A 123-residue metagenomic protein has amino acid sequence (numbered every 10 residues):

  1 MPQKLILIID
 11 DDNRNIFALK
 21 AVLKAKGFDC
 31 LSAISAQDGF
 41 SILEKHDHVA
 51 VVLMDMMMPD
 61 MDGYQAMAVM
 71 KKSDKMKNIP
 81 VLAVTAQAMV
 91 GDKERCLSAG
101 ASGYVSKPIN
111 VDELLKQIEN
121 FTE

Functional and structural regions predicted by a protein language model:
N13-L31: Two-component/phosphorelay signaling modules centered on CheY-like receiver
S32-S41, G63: Helix N-cap/capping motif at the beta->alpha junctions
S41, Y64-K77: Short amphipathic alpha-helix used as the core "switch/output" element in two-component signaling
D47-L53: Active-site beta3 strand of CheY-like receiver
D55, T85: Active-site residues of response regulator receiver
M58: Receiver (REC) domain active-site loop signature in two-component systems and cognate sites in sensor histidine kinases
Q65, A88-G103, K116: Alpha4 helix (beta4-alpha4-beta5 surface) of REC/receiver domains from two-component response regulators
I109-I118: C-terminal output helix
